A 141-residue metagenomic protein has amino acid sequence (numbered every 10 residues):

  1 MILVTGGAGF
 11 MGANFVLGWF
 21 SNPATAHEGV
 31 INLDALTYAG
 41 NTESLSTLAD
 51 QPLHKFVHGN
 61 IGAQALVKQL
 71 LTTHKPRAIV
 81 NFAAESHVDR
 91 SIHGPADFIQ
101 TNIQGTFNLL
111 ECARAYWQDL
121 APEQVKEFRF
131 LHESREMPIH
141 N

Functional and structural regions predicted by a protein language model:
M1-N141: N-terminal Rossmann-like NAD(P)+-binding domain of SDR-like oxidoreductases, especially those catalyzing
